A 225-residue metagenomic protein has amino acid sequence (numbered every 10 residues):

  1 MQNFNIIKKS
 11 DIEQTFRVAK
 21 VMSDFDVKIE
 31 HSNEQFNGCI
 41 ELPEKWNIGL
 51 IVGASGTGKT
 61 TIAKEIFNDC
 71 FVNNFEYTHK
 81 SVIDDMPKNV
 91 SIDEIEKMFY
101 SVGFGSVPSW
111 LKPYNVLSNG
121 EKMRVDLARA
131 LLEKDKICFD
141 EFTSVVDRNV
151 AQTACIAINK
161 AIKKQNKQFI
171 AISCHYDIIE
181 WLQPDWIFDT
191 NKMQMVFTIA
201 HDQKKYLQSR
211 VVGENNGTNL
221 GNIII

Functional and structural regions predicted by a protein language model:
M1-L42: Pre-NBD coupling/linker segments of ABC/ABC-like ATPases
I6-K8, E41-F104, E180-W181: ABC ATPase nucleotide-binding domain signature region
W46, S109-Y114: Interfacial catalytic loop of ABC nucleotide-binding domains
E65-I66, G120-F139: GG-anchored amphipathic helix commonly corresponding to the ABC/SMC/Rad50 NBD signature/C-loop
K136, K164-I170: Loop/turn-to-beta-strand initiation segments
C138-N149: Walker B catalytic motif
T153-I158: Conserved hydrophobic alpha-helix in the ABC-type ATPase nucleotide-binding domain
S173-Y176: H-loop/switch region of ABC-family ATPase nucleotide-binding domains
